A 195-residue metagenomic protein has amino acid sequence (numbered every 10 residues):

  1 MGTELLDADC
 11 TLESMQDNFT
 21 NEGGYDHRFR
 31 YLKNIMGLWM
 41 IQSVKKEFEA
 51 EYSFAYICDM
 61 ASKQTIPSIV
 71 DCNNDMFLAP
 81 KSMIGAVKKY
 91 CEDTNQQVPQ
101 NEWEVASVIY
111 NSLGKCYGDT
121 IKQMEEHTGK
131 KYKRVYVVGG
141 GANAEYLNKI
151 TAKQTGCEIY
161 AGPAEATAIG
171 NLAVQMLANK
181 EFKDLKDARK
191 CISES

Functional and structural regions predicted by a protein language model:
M1-K131, N143-T167, A173-S195: Active-site core segments that coordinate phosphate-bearing ligands/cofactors across diverse enzyme families
R134-A142: Glycine-rich beta-strand-to-loop/alpha-helix junction loops that act as flexible
